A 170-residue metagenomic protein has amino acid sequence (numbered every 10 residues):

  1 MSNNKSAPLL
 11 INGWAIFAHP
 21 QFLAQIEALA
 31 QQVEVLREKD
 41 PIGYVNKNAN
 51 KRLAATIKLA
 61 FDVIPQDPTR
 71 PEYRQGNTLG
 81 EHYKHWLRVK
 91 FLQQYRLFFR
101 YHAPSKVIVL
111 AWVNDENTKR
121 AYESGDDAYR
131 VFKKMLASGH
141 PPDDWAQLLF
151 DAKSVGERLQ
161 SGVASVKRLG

Functional and structural regions predicted by a protein language model:
M1-F17, Q31, V35, T78-G170: Enriched for short, Lys/Arg-rich terminal
M1-I57: N-terminal "first-domain core" detector
E27, T69, P104: Residue-level marker of positions within ordered structural domains that often coincide with functionally constrained
A49-Q66, Q93, M135-D143: A short, hydrophobic secondary-structure junction motif
K58, D62-K90: A short, surface-exposed loop/turn module that caps and links secondary-structure elements
